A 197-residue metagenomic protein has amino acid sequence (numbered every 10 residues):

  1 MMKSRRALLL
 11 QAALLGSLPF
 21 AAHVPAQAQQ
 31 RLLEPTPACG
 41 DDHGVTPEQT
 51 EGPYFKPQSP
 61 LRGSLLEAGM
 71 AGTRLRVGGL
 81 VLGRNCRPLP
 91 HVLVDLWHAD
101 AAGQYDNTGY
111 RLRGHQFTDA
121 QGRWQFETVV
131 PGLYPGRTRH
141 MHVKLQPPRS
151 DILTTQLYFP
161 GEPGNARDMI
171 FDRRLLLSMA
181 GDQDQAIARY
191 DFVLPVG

Functional and structural regions predicted by a protein language model:
M1-P19: N-terminal secretory signal peptides and thylakoid transit peptides that target proteins across membranes
A13, P19-A22, T36, M179-G181: Generic low-complexity, intrinsically disordered sequence content enriched in small uncharged/hydrophobic residues
H23-Q29: Signal peptide processing junction and immediate N-terminal pro/mature segment of secreted/exported proteins
Q29-G197: Beta-strand-dominated extracellular/periplasmic modules and repeats in secreted or surface-exposed proteins
